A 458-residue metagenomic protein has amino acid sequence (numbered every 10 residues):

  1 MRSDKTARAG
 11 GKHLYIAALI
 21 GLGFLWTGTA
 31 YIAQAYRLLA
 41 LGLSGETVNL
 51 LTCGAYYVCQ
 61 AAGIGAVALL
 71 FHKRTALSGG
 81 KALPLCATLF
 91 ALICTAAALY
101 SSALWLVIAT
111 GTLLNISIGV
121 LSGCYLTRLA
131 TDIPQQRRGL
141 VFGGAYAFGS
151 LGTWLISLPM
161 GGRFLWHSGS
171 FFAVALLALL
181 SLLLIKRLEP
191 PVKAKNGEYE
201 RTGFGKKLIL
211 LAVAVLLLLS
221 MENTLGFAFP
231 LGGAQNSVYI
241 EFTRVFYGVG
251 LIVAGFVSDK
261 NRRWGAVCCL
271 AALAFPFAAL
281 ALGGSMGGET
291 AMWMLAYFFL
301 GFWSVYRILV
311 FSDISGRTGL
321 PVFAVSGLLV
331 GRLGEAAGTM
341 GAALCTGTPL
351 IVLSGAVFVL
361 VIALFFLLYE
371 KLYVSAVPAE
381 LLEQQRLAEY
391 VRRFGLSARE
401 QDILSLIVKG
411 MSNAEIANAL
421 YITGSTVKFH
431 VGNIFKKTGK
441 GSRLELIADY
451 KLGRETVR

Functional and structural regions predicted by a protein language model:
T6-C53, E200-L225, M294-F298: Pair of pore-lining "gating" transmembrane helices in MFS-fold secondary transporters
C59-A68, G149, V238-R262, G331-T339: Transmembrane alpha-helices of Major Facilitator/SLC transporters
L104-S122, G287-S304: Hydrophobic core of transmembrane alpha-helices in multi-pass small-molecule transporters, especially MFS/SLC-type
G119-I133, G301-R317: Intracellular juxtamembrane helix-capping segments at the cytosolic ends of symmetry-related transmembrane helices
S122, P134-M160, L320-A342: Glycine-rich segments within core transmembrane alpha-helices of 12-TM secondary carriers
W166-K186, P349-K371: Symmetry-related core transmembrane helices of the 12-TM Major Facilitator Superfamily/SLC fold
W264-S304: C-terminal transmembrane helical hairpin of 12-TM major facilitator-type secondary transporters
G410-E445: Recognition helix of helix-turn-helix DNA-binding domains
